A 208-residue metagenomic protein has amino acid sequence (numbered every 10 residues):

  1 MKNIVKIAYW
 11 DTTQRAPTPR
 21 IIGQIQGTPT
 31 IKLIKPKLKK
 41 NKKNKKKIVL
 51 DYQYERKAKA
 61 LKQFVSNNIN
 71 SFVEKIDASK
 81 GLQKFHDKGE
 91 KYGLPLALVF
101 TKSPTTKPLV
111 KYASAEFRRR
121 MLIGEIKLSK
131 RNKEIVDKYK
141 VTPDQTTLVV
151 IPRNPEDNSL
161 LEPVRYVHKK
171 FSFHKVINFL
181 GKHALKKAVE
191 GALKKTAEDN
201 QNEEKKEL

Functional and structural regions predicted by a protein language model:
M1-L208: ER-lumen resident redox/N-glycosylation machinery signature
